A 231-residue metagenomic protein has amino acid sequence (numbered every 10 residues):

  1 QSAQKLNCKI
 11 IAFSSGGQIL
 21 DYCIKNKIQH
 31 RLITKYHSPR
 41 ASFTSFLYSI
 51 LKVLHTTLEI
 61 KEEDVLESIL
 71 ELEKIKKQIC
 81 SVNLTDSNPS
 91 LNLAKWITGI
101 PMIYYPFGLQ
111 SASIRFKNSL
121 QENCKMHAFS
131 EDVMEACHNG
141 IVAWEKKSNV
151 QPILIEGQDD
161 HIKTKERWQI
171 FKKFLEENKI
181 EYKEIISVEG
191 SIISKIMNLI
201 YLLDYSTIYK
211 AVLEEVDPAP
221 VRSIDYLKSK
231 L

Functional and structural regions predicted by a protein language model:
Q1-K77, K95, G157-I162, E166-E181: Glycine-rich phosphate-binding loops that contact phosphosugars or nucleotide phosphates
I11-F13, Q29-R31, M102-Y104, F129 (+2 more regions): Hydrophobic/aromatic beta-strand patches that form the interior of the parallel beta-sheet core in alpha/beta enzyme
F13, M126-C137, E181-G190: A generic structural motif
Q18, A41, S45, E63 (+8 more regions): Conserved active-site and cofactor/substrate-binding residues in soluble primary-metabolism enzymes
H55-V150, L231: Active-site phosphate/pyrophosphate-binding segments
V142-I224: C-terminal active-site/capping subdomain that shapes the small-molecule cofactor and substrate pocket of enzyme
I224-L231: Short, basic/aromatic-enriched C-terminal tail that caps enzymatic domains
